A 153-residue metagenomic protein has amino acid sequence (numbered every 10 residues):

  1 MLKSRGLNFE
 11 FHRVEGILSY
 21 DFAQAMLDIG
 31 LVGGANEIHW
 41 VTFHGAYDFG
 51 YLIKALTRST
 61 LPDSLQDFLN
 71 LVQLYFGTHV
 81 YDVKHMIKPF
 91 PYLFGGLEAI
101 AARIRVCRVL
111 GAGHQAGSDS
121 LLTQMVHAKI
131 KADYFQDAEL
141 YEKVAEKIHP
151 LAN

Functional and structural regions predicted by a protein language model:
M1-N153: Metal-dependent phosphoesterase core characteristic of DEDDh/y 3'-5' exonuclease domains
